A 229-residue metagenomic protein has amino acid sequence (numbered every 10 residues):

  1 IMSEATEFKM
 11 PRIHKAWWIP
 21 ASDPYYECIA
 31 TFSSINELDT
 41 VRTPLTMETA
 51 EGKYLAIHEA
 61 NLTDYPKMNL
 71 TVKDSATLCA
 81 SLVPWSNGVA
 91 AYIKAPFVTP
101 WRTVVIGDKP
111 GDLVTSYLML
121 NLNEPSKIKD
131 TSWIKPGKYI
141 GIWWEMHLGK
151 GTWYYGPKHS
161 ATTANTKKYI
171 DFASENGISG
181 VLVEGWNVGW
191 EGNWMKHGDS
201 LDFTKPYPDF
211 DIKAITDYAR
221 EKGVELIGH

Functional and structural regions predicted by a protein language model:
I1-I128: N-terminal accessory beta-strand-rich subdomains and adjacent acidic, glycine-rich linkers that precede catalytic cores
K9, K15, K53, K67 (+12 more regions): Context-gated lysine
W17-W18, W85, W101, W133 (+5 more regions): A residue-identity detector for tryptophan
K94-N176, G180: An acidic-aromatic substrate-binding cleft motif
Y139-G141, G149-H229: Substrate-binding cleft of carbohydrate-active enzyme catalytic domains
